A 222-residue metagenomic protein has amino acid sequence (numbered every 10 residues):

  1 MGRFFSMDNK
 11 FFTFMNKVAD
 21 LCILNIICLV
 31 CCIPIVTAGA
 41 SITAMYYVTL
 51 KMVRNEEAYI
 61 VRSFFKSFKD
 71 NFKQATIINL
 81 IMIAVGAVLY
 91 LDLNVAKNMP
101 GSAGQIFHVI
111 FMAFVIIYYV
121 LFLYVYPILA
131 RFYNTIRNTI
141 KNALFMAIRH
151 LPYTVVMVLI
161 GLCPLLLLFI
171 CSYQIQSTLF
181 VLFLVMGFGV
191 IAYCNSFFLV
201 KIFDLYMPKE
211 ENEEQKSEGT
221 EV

Functional and structural regions predicted by a protein language model:
M1-F111, Y118-V222: Helix-coil boundary and N-terminal low-complexity module in membrane systems
